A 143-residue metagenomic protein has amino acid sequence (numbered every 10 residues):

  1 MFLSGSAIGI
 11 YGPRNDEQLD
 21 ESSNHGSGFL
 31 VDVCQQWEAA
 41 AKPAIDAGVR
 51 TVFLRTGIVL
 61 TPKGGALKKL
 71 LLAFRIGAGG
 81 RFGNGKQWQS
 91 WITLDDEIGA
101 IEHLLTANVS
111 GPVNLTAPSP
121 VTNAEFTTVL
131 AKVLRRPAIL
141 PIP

Functional and structural regions predicted by a protein language model:
S6-I10, G57-L60: Active-site segment of SDR-like NAD(P)-dependent oxidoreductases
P13-F53: Catalytic helix-loop patch of NAD(P)-dependent Rossmann-fold dehydrogenases
N15, C34-Q35, A47-V49, L60-K69 (+1 more regions): Glycine/proline-rich active-site loop of Rossmann-fold NAD(P)-dependent oxidoreductases
N24-L30, G57-G64, N84-I92: Glycine-rich "substrate-gating" loop/helix at the edge of Rossmann-like oxidoreductase active sites
K69-I92, D96, A100: A conserved pocket-lining segment of Rossmann-fold NAD(P)-dependent short-chain dehydrogenase/reductase
A100, L104-P143: Mid/C-terminal beta-alpha module of Rossmann-like enzyme folds, strongest in SDR-family dehydrogenases/epimerases
